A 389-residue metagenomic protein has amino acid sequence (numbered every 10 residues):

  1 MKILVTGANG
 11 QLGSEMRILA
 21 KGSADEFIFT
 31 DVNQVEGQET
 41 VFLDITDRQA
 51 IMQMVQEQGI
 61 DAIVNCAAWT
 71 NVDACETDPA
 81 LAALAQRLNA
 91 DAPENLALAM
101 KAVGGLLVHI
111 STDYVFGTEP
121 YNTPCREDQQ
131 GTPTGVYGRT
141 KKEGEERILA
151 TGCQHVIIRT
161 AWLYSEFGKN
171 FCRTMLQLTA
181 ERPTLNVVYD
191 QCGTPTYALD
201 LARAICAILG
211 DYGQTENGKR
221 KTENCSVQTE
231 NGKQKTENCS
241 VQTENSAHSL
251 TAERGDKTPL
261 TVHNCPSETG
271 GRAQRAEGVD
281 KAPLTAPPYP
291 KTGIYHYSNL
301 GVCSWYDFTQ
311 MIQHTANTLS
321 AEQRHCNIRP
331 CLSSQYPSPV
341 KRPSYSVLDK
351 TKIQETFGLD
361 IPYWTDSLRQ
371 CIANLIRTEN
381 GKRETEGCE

Functional and structural regions predicted by a protein language model:
I3-G22: N-terminal Rossmann NAD(P)H-binding glycine-rich loop of SDR-like oxidoreductase domains
I45-L88: NAD(P)H-binding glycine-rich loop region in Rossmannoid oxidoreductase-like domains and their noncatalytic homologs
A80-N95, V115-I158, W162-S165: Catalytic helix-loop patch of NAD(P)-dependent Rossmann-fold dehydrogenases
E146-D211: NAD(P)-dependent short-chain dehydrogenase/reductase
V187-C192, Y295-V302, T356: Glycine-rich Rossmann NAD(P)(H)-binding loop
A204, D211-N217, K221, L284-P337: Mid/C-terminal beta-alpha module of Rossmann-like enzyme folds, strongest in SDR-family dehydrogenases/epimerases
S304-Y306, Q310, P330-C371: Conserved C-terminal active-site "lid" loop/helix of NAD(P)H-dependent oxidoreductases that clamps the redox cofactor
W364-E389: Amphipathic terminal alpha-helices
